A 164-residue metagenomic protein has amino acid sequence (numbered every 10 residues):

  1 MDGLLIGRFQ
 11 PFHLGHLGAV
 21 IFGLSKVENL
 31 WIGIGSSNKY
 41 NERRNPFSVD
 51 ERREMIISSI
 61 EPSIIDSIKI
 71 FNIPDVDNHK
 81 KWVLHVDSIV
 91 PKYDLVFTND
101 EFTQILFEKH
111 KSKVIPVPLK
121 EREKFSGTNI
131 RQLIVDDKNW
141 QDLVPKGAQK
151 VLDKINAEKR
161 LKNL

Functional and structural regions predicted by a protein language model:
M1-L164: Nucleotidyltransferase catalytic core that binds NTPs
